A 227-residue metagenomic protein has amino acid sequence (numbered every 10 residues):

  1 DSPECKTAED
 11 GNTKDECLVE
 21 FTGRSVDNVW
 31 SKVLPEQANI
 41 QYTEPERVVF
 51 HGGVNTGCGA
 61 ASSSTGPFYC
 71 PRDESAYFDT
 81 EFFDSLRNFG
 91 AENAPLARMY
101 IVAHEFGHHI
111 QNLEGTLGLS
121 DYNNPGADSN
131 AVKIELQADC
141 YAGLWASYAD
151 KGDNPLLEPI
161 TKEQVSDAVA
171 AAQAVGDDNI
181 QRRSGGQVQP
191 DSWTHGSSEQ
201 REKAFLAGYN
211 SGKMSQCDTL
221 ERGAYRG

Functional and structural regions predicted by a protein language model:
D1-C58, D218: A metal-dependent hydrolase signature that marks the N-terminal structural subdomain at the beginning of catalytic folds
L18-Q37, Q137-I180: Short helix/loop segments within enzyme catalytic domains that coordinate or immediately flank catalytic cofactors
W30, F78, Y100-L113, E135-D139 (+1 more regions): Active-site recognition of the HExxH zinc-binding catalytic motif
S31-V48, L119-N123, A149-E163, I180-V188 (+1 more regions): Surface-exposed patches in mature extracellular/periplasmic domains of secreted proteins
G52-D79: Catalytic zinc-binding patch centered on the HExxH motif and its immediate surroundings that defines zinc-dependent
F82-Y100, G126-V132: Short pre-active-site segment immediately N-terminal to the catalytic Zn-binding motif
N112-L136: Post-HEXXH active-site segment of zinc metalloproteases
D178-G227: Pan-zinc metallopeptidase signature
